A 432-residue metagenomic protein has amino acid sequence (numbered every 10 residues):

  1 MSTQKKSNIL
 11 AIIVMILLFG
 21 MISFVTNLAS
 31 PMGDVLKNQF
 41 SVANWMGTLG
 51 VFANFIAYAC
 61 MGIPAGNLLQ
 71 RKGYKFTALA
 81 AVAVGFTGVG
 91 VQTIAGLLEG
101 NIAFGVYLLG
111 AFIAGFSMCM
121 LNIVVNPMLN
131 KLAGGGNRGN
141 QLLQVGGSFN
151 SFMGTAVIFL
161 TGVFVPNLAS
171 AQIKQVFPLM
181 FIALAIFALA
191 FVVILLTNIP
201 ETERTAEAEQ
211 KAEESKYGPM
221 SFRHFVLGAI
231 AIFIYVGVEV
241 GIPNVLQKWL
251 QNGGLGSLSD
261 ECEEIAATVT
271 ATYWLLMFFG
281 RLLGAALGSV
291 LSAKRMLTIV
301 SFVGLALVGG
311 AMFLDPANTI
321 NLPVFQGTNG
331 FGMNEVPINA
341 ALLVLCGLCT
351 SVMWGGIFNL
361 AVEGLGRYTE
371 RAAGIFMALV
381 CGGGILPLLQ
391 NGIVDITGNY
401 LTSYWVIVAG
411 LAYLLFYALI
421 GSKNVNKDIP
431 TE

Functional and structural regions predicted by a protein language model:
L10-V42, N122-N126, I242-L250: Extracytoplasmic
A29-G33, T161, M220-A271, L275: Extracytoplasmic gate region of multi-pass secondary transporters
L49-L69, A271-L283, G382: Central cavity-lining transmembrane alpha-helices of secondary-active solute carriers, predominantly the Major
C60-G105: Conserved MFS/SLC helix-loop-helix module at the cytosolic interface between two early adjacent transmembrane helices
M61-F76, G280-A293, V394: Helix-to-loop junctions at the C-terminal end of transmembrane segments in multipass secondary transporters
A83-N101, V303-G332: C-terminal ends and interior cores of transmembrane alpha-helices in multi-pass membrane transporters/permeases
M120-G134, T350-G366: Intracellular juxtamembrane helix-capping segments at the cytosolic ends of symmetry-related transmembrane helices
G139-I199: Helix-loop-helix hairpin linking two adjacent transmembrane segments in secondary transporters
